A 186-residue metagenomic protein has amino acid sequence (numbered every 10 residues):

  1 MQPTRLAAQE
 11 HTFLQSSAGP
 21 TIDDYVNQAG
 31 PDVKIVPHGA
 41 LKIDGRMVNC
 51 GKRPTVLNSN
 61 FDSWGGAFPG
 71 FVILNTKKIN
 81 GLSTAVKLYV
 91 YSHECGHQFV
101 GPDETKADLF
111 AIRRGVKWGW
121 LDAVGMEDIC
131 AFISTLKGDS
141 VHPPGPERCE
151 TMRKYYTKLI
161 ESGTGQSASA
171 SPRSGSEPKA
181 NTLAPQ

Functional and structural regions predicted by a protein language model:
M1-R5: C-terminal segment of classical bacterial N-terminal signal peptides
L6-A7, A111: Cleavable N-terminal signal peptides
A7-F68: Auxiliary, metal-adjacent structural segments of Zn-dependent hydrolase domains
R53-T84, C95-Q98: Active-site scaffold of zinc-dependent metalloenzymes
G81-Y89, G101-T105, P143-P146: Soluble non-cytosolic domains of exported or imported proteins
Y89-Q98, D108: Active-site recognition of the HExxH zinc-binding catalytic motif
P102-G119: An active-site-proximal "capping" alpha-helix that borders the catalytic cofactor pocket
W120-Q186: Long, well-structured alpha-helical subdomains associated with metal-dependent extracellular/ecto-lumenal hydrolases
